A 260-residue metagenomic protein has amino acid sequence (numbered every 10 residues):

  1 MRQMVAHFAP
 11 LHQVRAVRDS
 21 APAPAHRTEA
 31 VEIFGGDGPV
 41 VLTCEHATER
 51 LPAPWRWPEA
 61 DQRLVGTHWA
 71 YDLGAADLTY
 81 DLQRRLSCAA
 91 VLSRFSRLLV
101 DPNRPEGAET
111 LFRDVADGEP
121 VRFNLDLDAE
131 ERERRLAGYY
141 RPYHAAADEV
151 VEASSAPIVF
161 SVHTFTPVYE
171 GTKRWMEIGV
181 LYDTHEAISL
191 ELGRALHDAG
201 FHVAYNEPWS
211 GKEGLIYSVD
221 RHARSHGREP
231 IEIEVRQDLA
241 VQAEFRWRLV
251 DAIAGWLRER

Functional and structural regions predicted by a protein language model:
R2-R260: N-terminal catalytic or cofactor-binding beta/alpha core of small enzyme domains
